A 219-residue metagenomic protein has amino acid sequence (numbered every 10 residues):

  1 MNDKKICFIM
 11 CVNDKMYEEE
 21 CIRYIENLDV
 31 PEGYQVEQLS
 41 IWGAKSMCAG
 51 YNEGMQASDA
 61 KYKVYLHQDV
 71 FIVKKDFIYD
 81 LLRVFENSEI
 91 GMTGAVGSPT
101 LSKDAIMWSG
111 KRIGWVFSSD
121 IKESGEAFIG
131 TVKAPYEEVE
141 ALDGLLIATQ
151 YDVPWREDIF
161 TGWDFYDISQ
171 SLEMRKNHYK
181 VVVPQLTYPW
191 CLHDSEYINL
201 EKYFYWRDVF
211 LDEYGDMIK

Functional and structural regions predicted by a protein language model:
D14-V30: Short, well-formed alpha-helical segments that are part of the catalytic scaffolds of diverse glycosyltransferases
W42-S58: Glycine-rich, basic loop-to-helix element that forms the pyrophosphate-binding segment of sugar-nucleotide handling
K63: Short aromatic/hydrophobic "clamp" motif used to bind/position activated sugar donors
H67-F71: The conserved acidic donor/metal-binding loop of glycosyltransferases
D76-R112: Conserved donor NDP-sugar-binding/catalytic core segment of glycosyltransferases
G125-T149: A recurrent flexible, glycine/aromatic-enriched loop bordering the glycosyltransferase active site that acts as
E140-P154, F160-T187: A short, conserved alpha-helix in the catalytic core of glycosyltransferases
V182-Y205, F210: Active-site donor/metal-binding and catalytic loop motifs of nucleotide-sugar-dependent glycosylation enzymes
